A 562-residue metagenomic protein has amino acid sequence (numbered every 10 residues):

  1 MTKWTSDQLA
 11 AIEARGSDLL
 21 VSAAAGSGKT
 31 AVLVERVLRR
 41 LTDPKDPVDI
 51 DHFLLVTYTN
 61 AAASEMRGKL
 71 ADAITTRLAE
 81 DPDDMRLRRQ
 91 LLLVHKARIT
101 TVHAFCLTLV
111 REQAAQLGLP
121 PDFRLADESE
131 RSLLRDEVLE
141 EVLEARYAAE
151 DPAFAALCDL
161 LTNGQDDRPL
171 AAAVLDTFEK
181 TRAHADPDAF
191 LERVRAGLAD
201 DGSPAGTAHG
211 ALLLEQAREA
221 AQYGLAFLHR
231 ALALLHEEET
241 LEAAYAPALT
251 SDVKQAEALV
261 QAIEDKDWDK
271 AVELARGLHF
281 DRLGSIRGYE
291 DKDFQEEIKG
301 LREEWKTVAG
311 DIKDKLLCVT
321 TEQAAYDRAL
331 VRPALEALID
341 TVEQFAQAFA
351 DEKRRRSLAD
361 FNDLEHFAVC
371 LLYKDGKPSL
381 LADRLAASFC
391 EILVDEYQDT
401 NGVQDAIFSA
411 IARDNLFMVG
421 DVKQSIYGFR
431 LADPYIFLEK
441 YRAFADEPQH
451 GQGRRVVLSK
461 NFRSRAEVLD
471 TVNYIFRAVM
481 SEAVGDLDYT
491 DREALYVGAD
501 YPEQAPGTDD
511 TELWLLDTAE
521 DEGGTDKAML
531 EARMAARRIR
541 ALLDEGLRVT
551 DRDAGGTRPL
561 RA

Functional and structural regions predicted by a protein language model:
M1-G118, A244, E352, R356-N362 (+5 more regions): P-loop NTPase Walker
P44-D51, T75-D81, M85-V94, Q113-S129 (+8 more regions): Short, polar/flexible loop-turn hinges at active-site or ligand-entry regions and domain interfaces
D49-A62, I99, D395, V419 (+3 more regions): Conserved RecA-like ASCE P-loop NTPase motor core of nucleic-acid helicases/translocases
H52, A171-A359, D414, Q452-G453 (+4 more regions): Conserved ATP-driven helicase/translocase motor core recognized via long, highly charged RecA-like/P-loop NTPase domain
T100-C106, T341-E391, Q404, A532-D553: Conserved helicase/translocase P-loop NTPase motor core
R168-L175, V457-L542, T550-T557: Helicase-core coupling region on the C-terminal RecA-like lobe
F389-T400, V422-K423: Conserved Walker B
G402-R477, V484-Y489, R533, V549-R552: Conserved helicase motor core of SF1/SF2 NTP-dependent helicases
